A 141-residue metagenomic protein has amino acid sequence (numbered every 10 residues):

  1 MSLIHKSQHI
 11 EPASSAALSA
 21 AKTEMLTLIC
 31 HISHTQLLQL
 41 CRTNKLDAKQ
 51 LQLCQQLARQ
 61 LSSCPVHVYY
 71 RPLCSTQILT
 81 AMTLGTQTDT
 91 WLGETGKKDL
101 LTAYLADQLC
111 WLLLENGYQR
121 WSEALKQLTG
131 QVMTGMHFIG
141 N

Functional and structural regions predicted by a protein language model:
M1-T102: Active-site helix-to-loop segments that bind/position phosphate- or nucleotide-bearing substrates and donors across
L53, L57-Q60, C110, G117 (+1 more regions): Charged, low-complexity, helix-prone segments enriched in Lys/Glu/Asp/Gln
P65, G117, A124-M133: Long, hydrophobic, amphipathic alpha-helical segments used as structural scaffolds
R71-P72, A106, G140: Intrinsically disordered, low-complexity regions enriched in small/polar residues
L84, Q131-N141: Short terminal or interdomain "cap/linker" segment that borders an active site or interface and mediates
E94-K98, L125, H137: Generic preference for flexible, low-structure residues
L101-Y104, Q108-Y118, E123: Compact, glycine/acidic-enriched structural inserts
